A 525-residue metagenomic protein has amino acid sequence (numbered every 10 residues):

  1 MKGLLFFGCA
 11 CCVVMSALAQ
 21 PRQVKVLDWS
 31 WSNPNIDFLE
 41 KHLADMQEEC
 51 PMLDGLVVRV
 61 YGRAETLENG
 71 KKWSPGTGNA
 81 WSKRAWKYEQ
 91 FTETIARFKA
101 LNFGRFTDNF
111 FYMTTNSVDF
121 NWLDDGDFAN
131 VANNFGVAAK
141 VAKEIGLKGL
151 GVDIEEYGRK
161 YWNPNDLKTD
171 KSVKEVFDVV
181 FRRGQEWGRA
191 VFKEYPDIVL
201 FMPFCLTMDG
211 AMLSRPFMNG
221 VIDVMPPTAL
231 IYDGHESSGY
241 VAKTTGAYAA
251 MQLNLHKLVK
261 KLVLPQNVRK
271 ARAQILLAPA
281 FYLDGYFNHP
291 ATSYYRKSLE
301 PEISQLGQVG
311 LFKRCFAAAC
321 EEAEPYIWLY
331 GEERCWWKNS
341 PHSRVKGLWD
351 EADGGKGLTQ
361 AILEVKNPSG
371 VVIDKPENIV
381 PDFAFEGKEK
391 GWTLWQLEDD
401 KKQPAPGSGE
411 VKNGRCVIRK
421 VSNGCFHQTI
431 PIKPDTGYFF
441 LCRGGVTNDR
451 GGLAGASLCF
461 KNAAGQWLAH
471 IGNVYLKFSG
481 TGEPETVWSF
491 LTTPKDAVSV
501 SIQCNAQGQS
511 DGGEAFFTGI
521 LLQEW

Functional and structural regions predicted by a protein language model:
L4-V13: Sec-dependent N-terminal signal peptides
F6-F7, V26-W29, N33, D178 (+5 more regions): A general structural-boundary detector
C12-V13, A190, E410, A497: Detector for intrinsically disordered, low-structure N-terminal pre-sequences
S16-A17: Hydrophobic alpha-helical membrane-insertion segments, chiefly the h-region of N-terminal signal peptides
Q20-K375: Glycan-processing catalytic domains of CAZymes
I373-W525: Extracellular and organelle-lumenal recognition/adhesion modules and their flexible linkers in secreted
